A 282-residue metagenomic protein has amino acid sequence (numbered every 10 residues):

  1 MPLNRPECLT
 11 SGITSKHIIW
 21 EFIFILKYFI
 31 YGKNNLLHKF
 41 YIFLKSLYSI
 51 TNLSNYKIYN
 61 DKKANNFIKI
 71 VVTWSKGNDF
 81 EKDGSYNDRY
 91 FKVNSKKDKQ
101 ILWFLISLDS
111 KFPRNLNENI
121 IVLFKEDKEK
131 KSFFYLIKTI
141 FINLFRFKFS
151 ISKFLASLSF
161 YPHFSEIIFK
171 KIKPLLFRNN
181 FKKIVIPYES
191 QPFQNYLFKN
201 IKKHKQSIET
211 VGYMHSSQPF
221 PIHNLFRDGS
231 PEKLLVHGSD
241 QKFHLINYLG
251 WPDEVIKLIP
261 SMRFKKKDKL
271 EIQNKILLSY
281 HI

Functional and structural regions predicted by a protein language model:
M1-I282: Catalytic-core helical/loop segments in enzymes performing group transfer/polymerization on anionic/lipid-linked
